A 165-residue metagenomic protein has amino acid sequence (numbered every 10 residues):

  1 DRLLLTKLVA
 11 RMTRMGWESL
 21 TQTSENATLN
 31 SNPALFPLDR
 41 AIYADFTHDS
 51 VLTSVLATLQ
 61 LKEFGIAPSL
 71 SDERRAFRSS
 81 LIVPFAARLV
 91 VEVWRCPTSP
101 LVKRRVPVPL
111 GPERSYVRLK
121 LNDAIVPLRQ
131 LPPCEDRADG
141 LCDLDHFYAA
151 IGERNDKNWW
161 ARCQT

Functional and structural regions predicted by a protein language model:
D1-T165: Non-catalytic terminal regions with compositionally biased, polar/charged low complexity
